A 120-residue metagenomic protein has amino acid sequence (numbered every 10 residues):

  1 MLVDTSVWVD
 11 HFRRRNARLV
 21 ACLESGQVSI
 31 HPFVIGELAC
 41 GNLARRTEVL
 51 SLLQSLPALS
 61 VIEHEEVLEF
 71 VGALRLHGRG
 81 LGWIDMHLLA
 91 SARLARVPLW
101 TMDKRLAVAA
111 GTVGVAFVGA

Functional and structural regions predicted by a protein language model:
M1-F33, A39-S51, A116-V118: Short, well-structured N-terminal submotif of metal-dependent ribonuclease cores
H11, A17, A58-A120: Active-site neighborhoods of divalent-metal-dependent phosphate/nucleic-acid chemistry enzymes
Q27-I30, Q54-A58, P98: Short loop->beta-strand "edge-of-pocket" segments that line small-molecule binding or catalytic clefts across diverse
P32, G36, M86-L89: Non-catalytic, well-ordered alpha-helical scaffold segments
S51-L52, T101: Generic detector of contiguous secondary-structure segments
